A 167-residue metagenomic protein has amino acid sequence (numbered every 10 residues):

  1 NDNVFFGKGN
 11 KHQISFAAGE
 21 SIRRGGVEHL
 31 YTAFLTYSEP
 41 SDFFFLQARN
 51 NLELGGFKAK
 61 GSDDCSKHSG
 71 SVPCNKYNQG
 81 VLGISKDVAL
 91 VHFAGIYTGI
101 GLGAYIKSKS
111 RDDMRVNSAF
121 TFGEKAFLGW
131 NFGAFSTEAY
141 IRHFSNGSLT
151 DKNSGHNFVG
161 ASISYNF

Functional and structural regions predicted by a protein language model:
N1-F45, R49, L54, V159-N166: Short glycine/proline- and aromatic-enriched beta-strand/turn motifs that initiate or cap beta-hairpins
D2-F16, F120, E124-F167: Predominantly the C-terminal beta-signal and adjacent terminal strand-loop region of outer-membrane beta-barrel
N3, E20-I22, Y37, S69-S71 (+4 more regions): Sparse, context-dependent recognition of short Cys/His-centered cofactor- or disulfide-binding micro-motifs
N10-H12, I22, H29, K58-A59 (+6 more regions): Polar low-complexity intrinsically disordered regions enriched in Ser/Thr and small residues
A18-R24, E39, L54-K60, L102-S110 (+3 more regions): Transmembrane beta-strands of outer-membrane beta-barrel pores
R24-Y31, S71-N78, M114-F120, D151-H156: Replace "Gram-negative outer membrane beta-barrel proteins" with "bacterial and organellar outer membrane beta-barrel
Y31-K109: Gram-negative (and chloroplast) outer-membrane scaffold detector with strong preference for beta-barrel transmembrane
G103-G129: Acidic, glycine-rich flexible loop segments
